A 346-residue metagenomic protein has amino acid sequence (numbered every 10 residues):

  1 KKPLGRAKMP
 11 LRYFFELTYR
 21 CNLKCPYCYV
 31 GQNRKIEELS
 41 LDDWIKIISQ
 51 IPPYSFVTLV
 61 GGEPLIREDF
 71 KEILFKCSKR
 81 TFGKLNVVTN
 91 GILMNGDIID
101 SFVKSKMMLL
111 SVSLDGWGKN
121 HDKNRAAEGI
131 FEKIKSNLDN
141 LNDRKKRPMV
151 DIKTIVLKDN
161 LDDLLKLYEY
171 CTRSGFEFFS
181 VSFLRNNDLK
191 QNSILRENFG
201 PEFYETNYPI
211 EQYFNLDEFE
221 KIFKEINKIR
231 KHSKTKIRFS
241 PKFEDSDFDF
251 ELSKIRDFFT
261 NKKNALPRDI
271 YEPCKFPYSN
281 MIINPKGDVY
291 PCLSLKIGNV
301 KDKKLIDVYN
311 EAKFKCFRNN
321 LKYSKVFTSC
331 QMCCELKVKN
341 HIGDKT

Functional and structural regions predicted by a protein language model:
K1-L109: Conserved alpha-helical substructure of the radical SAM core
P3-L4, M9, R256-D257, N261-T346: Flexible mid-to-C-terminal extensions adjoining Fe-S/redox cofactors in radical SAM and related proteins
L23, K119, L295-G298: Glycine-centered loop/turn positions within well-structured domains that cap or flank conserved ligand/cofactor-binding
Q32, G61, L114, F183 (+1 more regions): Residues that line or immediately flank small-molecule/substrate-binding pockets and catalytic motifs
L39, K104-S279, N284-P285, Y290 (+1 more regions): Radical SAM enzyme [4Fe-4S]-AdoMet core and its adjacent flexible, acidic and glycine-rich loops/tails across
L41-D42, G96, H232, N310-K315 (+1 more regions): Polar helix-capping/helix-linker motif
